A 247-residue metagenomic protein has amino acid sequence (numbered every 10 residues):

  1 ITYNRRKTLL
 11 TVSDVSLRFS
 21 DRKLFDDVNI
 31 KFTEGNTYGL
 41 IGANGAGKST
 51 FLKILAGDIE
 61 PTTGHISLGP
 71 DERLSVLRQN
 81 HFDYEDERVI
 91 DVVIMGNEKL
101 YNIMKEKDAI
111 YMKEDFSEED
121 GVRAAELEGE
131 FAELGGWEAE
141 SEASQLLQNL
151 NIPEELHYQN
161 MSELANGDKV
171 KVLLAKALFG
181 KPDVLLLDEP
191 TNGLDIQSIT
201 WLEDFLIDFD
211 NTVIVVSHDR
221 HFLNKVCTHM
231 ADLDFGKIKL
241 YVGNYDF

Functional and structural regions predicted by a protein language model:
I1-F247: ABC ATP-binding cassette signature C-motif
